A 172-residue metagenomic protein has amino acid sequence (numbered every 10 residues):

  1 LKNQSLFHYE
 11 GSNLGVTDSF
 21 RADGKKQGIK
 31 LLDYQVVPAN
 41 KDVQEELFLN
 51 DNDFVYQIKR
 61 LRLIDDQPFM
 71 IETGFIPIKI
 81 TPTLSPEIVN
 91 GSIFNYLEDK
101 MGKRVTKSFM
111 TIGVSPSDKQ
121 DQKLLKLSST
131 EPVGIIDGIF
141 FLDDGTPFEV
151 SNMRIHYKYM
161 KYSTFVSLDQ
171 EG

Functional and structural regions predicted by a protein language model:
L1-N52, T81-T106, P116, K161-G172: HTH-adjacent hinge/linker in prokaryotic transcriptional regulators
I29, I58, P68-G74, I155: A short glycine-rich, His/Asp/Glu-containing loop-to-beta-strand
D51-D65, V133-F141: A short beta-strand signature
K59-D65, T73-P82: Anionic-ligand binding region
P68-M70, K103-S108: Short, structured loop/turn "capping" segments at alpha-beta junctions
S108-D143, P147-R154: Extended hydrophobic
L142-G172: C-terminal effector-binding regulatory domain of bacterial HTH transcription factors
